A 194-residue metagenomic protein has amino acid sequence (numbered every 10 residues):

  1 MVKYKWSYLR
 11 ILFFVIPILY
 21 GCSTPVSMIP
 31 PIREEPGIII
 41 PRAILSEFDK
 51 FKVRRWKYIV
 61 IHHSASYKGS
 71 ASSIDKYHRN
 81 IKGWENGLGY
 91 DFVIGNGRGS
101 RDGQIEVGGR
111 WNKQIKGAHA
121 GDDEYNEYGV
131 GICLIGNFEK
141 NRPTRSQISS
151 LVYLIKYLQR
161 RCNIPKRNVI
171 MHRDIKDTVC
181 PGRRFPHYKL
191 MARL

Functional and structural regions predicted by a protein language model:
V2, C22-V60, N96-G99, Q104-V107 (+3 more regions): Basic/polar, cationic surfaces and motifs that engage anionic cell-wall and phosphate/carboxylate ligands
V2-I11: Bacterial N-terminal signal peptides that target proteins for export
R10-Y20: Bacterial N-terminal signal peptides
F51-R110, K116: Secreted/periplasmic proteins that engage bacterial cell-wall peptidoglycan
Q114-Y125: Soluble, non-transmembrane domains of envelope/secretory-pathway proteins that act on or interact with carbohydrate
